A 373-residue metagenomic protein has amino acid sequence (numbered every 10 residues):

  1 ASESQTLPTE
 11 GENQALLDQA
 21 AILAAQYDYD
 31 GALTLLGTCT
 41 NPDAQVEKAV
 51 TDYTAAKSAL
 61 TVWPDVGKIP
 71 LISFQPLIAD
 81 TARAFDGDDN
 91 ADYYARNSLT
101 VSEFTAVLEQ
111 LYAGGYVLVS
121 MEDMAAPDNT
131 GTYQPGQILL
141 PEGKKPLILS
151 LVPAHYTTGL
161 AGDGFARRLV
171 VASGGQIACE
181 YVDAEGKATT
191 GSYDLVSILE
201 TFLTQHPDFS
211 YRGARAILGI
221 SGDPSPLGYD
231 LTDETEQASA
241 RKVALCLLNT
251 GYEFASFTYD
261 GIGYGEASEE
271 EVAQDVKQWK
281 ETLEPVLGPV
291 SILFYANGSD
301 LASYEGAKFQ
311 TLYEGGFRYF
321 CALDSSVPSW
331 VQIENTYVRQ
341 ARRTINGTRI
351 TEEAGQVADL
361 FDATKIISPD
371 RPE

Functional and structural regions predicted by a protein language model:
A24-A25: Hydrophobic/aromatic side-chain positions at a characteristic register within alpha-helices of tetratricopeptide repeats
G31-D43, E47-M121, Y133-P141, K145-L149 (+4 more regions): C-terminal active-site subregion of NodB/CE4 polysaccharide deacetylases
F85-R96, D163-T190: A solvent-exposed, charged loop/short amphipathic helix patch at secondary-structure junctions
D123-P135, R215-G222: Acidic helix-start/capping segments at beta-turn-to-alpha-helix junctions
L140, F202-G213, E234-A255, L312-E314 (+1 more regions): Acidic (Asp/Glu)-rich catalytic clusters
